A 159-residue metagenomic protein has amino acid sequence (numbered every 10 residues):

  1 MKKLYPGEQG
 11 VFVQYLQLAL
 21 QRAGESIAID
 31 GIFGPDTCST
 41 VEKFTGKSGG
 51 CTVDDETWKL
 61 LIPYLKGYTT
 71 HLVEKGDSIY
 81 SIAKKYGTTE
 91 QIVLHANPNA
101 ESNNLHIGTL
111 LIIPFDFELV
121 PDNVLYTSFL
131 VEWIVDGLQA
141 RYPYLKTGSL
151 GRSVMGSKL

Functional and structural regions predicted by a protein language model:
K2-L18, G24, A28-P35, P63-G87 (+2 more regions): Primarily a LysM-type cell-wall glycan-binding module
A23-G24, F44-G50: Short capping motifs at secondary-structure boundaries
A28-D30, T52-V53, T147-G151: Surface-exposed patches in mature extracellular/periplasmic domains of secreted proteins
G34, D54, S102-H106: Short, basic-rich loop-to-helix N-cap that marks the start of a DNA-contacting helix
P35-S39, D55-W58: Short, well-ordered surface patches within globular domains
C38-F44, V93: Conserved hydrophobic/aromatic packing and binding residues within compact polymer-binding modules
G49-K66: Alpha-helical interaction/regulatory segments in DNA maintenance proteins
G67-K75, Y80-S81, K85-S102, H106-L159: M14 metallocarboxypeptidase catalytic domain recognition
